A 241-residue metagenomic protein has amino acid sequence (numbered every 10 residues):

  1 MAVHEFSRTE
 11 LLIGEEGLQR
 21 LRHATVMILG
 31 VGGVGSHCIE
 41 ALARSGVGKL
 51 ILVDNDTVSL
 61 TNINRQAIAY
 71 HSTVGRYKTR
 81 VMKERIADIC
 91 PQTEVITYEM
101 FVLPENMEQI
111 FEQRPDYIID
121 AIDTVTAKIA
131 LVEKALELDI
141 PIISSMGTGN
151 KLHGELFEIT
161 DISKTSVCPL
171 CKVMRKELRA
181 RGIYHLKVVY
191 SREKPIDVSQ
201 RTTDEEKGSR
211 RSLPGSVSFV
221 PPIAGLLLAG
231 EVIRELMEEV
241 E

Functional and structural regions predicted by a protein language model:
M1-M27: N-terminal charged helix/coil linker that caps or initiates catalytic domains
A2, R22, F111-R114, I122 (+6 more regions): Glycine-rich phosphate/adenylate-binding loop
I28-G30, V53: Conserved N-terminal Rossmann-fold NAD(P)-binding element of oxidoreductases
V34-G35: Hydrophobic/small residue at the entry helix of a nucleotide-binding pocket
V47, L52-C90: Glycine-rich phosphate-binding loop and adjoining beta1-alpha1-beta2 segment of Rossmann-like nucleotide-binding folds
E99-M107: Conserved SAM/SAH-binding loop
